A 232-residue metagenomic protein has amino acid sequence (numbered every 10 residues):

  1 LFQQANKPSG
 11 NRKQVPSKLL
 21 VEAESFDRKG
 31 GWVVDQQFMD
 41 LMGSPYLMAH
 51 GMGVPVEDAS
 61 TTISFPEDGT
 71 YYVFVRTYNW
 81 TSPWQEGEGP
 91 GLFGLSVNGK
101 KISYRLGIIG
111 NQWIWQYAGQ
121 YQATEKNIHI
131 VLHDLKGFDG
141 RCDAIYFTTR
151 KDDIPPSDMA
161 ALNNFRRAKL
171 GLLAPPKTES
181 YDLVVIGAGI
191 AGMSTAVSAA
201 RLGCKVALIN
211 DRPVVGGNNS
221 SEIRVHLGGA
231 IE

Functional and structural regions predicted by a protein language model:
F2-P175: Extracytoplasmic
T70, S180-L183, L202-V206: Loop/turn elements at helix/coil->beta-strand transitions in domains of secreted/extracellular proteins
Y78, A188, D211: Cofactor-binding loop segments of dinucleotide-utilizing enzymes, especially the Rossmann-like FAD- and NAD(P)+-binding
K177-G189: Beta1/beta-strand and adjacent pyrophosphate-binding region of the FAD-binding site in flavoprotein oxidoreductases
G192: N-terminal Rossmann-fold NAD(P) dinucleotide-binding loop
S198, C204-K205, N210-E232: Conserved N-terminal/central alpha/beta ligand/cofactor-binding core
